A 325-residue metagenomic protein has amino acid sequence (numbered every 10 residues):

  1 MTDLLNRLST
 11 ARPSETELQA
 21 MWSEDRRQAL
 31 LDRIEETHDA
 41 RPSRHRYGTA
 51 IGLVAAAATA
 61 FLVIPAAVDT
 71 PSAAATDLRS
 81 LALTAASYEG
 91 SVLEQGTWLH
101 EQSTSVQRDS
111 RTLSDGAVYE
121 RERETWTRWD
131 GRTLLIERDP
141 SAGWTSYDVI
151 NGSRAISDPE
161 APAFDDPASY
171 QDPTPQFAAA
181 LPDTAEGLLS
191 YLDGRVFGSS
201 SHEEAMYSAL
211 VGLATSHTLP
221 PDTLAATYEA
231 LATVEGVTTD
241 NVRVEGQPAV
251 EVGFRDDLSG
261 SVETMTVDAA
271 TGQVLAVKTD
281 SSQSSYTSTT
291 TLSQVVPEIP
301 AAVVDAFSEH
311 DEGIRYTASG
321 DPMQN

Functional and structural regions predicted by a protein language model:
M1-S80: N-terminal export/targeting signals for secretion/compartment entry
G52-N325: Intrinsically disordered, low-complexity prosegments and terminal tails associated with secretory/extracytoplasmic
